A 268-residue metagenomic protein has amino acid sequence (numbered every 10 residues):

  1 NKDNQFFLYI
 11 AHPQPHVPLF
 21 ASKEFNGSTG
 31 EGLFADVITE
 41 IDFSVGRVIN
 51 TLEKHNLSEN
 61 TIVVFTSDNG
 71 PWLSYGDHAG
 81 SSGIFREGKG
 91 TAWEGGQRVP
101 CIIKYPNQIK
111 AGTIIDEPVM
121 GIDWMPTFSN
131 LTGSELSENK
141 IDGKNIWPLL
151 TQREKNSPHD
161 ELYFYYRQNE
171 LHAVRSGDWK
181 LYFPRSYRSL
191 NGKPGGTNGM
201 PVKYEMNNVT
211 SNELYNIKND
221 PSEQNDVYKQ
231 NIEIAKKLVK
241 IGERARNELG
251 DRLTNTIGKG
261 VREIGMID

Functional and structural regions predicted by a protein language model:
N1-L8, L57-V63, R98-V99, S157-D160 (+2 more regions): Loop/turn elements at helix/coil->beta-strand transitions in domains of secreted/extracellular proteins
N1-V37, W72-L73, A79-G83: Active-site His/acidic residue clusters
D3-F6, A11, E40-D77: Metal-dependent active-site segment of extracytoplasmic phospho-/sulfohydrolases and closely related
L8-P18, F65-L73, D142-G143, F164-N169 (+2 more regions): Short, solvent-exposed turn/loop segments enriched in Gly/Ser/Thr/Pro and often Arg
L33-D36, E40-R47, N56, G80 (+8 more regions): Extracytoplasmic/secreted proteins, especially bacterial periplasmic and envelope-associated proteins
G46-H55, S74, S81-K140, K144-N156: Substrate-binding rim/cap in mid-to-C-terminal beta-strand-loop elements of soluble/periplasmic
W72-V99, R175, W179-V202, G265: Core domains of carbohydrate- and sulfate-ester-processing enzymes
W124, S176, Y187-S189, G195-E213 (+1 more regions): Long, internal low-complexity/basic segments
